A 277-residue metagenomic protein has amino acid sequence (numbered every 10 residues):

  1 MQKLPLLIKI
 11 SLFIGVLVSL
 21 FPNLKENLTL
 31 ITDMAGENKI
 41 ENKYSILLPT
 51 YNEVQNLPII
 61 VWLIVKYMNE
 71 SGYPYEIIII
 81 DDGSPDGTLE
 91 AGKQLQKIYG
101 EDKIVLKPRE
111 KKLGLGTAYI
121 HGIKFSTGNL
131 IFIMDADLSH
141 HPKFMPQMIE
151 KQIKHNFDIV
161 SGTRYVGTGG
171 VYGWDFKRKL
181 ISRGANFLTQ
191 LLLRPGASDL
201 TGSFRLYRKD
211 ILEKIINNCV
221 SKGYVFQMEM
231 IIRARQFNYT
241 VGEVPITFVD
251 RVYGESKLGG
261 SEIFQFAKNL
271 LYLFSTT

Functional and structural regions predicted by a protein language model:
L4-K43, Q147, L192-P195, N218-T277: Hydrophobic helical membrane-anchoring modules
N42-Y44, V65-I78, G87, D102-I104: Short loop->beta transition adjacent to catalytic acidic/histidine clusters or analogous donor-positioning motifs
E53-M68: Short, well-formed alpha-helical segments that are part of the catalytic scaffolds of diverse glycosyltransferases
Q55-I59, D86-L95: Acidic helix N-cap motif at the loop->helix transition within catalytic regions of sugar-transfer enzymes
Y75-I78, L89-F125: Conserved donor nucleotide-binding strand/loop of the catalytic core
D81-E90, L138: A conserved acidic beta->alpha catalytic loop
K107-F125, L130, P142-Y224, R251-K268 (+1 more regions): Acceptor/aglycone-binding surface of glycosyltransferases and processive sugar-polymer synthases
